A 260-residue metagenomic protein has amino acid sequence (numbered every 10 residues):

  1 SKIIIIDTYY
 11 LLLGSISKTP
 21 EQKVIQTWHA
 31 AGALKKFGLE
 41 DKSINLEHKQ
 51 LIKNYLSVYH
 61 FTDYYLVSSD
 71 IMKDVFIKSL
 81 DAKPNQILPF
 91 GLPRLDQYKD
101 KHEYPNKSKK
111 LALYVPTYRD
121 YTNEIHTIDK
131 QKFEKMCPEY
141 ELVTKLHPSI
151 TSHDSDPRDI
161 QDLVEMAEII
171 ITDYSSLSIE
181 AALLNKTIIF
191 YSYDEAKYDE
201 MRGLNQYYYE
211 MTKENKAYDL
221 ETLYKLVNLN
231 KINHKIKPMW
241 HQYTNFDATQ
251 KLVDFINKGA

Functional and structural regions predicted by a protein language model:
S1, P148-I179, L183-L184, E195: Donor nucleotide-activated moiety binding/catalytic core segment of transferases that use nucleotide-activated donors
S1-K99: Active-site and donor-binding regions of nucleotide-sugar-utilizing enzymes
G14-A33, K130-F133, N185-K197: A short, gly/pro- and small-residue-rich
T19-I25, E141-L142, I150-Q161, E214: Active-site regions of enzymes building and remodeling cell-envelope glycoconjugates
K78-S79, I87-H153, A217, Q250: Conserved catalytic-core segment of nucleotide-activated headgroup transferases in glycan assembly
S176-H241: Catalytic binding pocket for nucleotide-activated donors in carbohydrate/polymer assembly enzymes
N245-A260: C-terminal alpha-helical cap of glycosyltransferases
